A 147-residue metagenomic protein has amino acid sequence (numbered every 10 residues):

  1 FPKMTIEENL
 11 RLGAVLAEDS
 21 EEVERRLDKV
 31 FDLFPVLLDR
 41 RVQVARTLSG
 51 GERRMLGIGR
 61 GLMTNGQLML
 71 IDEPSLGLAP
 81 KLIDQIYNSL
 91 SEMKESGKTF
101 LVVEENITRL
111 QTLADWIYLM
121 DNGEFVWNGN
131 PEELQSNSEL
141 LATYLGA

Functional and structural regions predicted by a protein language model:
M4-R25, L33-P35, A147: ABC-type ATPase nucleotide-binding domains, specifically the catalytic core motifs of the NBD
V44-L48: Conserved ABC ATPase signature
I58: Hydrophobic anchor residue at the start of the ABC signature
G61-L62: ABC ATPase C-loop
E104-E105: H-loop/switch region of ABC-family ATPase nucleotide-binding domains
L110-T112: A short, surface-exposed alpha-helical micro-motif characterized by mixed small hydrophobic and charged/polar residues
W116, N128: Short, glycine/charged-rich "phosphate-handling" switch motifs in NTP-dependent and phosphotransfer domains
